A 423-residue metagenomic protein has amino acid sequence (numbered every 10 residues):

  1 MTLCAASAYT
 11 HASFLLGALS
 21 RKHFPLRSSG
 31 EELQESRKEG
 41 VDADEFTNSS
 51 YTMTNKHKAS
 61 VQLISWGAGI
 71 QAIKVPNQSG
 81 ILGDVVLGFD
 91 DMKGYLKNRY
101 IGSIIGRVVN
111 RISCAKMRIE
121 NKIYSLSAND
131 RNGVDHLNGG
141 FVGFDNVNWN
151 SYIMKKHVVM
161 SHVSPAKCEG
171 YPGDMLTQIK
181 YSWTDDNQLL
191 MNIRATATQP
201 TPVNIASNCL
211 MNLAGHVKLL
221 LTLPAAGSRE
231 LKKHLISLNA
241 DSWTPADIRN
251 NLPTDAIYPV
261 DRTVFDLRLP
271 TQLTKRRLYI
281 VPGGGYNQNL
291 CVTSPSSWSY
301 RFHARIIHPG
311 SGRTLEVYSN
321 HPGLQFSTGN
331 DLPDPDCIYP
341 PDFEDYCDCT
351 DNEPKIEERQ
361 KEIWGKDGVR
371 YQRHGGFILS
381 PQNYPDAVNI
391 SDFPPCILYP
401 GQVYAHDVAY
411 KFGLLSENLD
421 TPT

Functional and structural regions predicted by a protein language model:
T2-T423: An exposed, glycine/acidic-rich loop-and-rim segment of catalytic or binding clefts
